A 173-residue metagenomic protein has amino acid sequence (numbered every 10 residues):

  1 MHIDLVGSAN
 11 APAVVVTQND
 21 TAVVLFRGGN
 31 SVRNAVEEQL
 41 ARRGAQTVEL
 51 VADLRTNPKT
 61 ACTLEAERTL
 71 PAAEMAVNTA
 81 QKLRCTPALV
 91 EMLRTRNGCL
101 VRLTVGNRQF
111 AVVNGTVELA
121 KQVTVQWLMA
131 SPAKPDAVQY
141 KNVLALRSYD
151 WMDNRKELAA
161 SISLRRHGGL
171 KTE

Functional and structural regions predicted by a protein language model:
M1-E173: Non-globular, low-confidence helical/coil segments that flank catalytic cores
